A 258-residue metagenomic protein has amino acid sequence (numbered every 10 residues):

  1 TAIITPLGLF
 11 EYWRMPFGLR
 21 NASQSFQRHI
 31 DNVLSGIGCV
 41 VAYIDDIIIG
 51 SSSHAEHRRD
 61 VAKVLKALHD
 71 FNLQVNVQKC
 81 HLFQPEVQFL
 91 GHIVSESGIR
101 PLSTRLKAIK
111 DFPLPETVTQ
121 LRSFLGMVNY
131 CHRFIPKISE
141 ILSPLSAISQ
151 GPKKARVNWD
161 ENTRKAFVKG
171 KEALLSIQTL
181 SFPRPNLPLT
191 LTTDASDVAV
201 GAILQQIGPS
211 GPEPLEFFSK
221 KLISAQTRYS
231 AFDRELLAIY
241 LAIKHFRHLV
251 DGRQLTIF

Functional and structural regions predicted by a protein language model:
T1-I257: Retroelement reverse transcriptase polymerase core
